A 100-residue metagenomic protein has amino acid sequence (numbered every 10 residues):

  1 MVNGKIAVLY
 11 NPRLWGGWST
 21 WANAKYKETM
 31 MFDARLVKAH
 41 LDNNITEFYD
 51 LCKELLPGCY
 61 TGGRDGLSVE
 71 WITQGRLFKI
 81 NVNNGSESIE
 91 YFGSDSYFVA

Functional and structural regions predicted by a protein language model:
V2-A100: Catalytic phosphate/metal-binding cores of nucleic-acid and nucleotide-processing enzymes, i.e., regions that mediate
